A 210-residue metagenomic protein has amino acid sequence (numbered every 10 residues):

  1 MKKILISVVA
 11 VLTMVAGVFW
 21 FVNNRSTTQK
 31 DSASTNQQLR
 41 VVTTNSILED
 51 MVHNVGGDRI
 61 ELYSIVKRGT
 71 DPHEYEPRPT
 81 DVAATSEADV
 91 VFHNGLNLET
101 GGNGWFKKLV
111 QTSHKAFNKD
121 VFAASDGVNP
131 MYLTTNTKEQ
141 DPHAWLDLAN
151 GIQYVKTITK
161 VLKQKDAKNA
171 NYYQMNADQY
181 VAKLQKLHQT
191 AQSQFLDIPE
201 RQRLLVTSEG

Functional and structural regions predicted by a protein language model:
K2-G210: Extracytoplasmic metal-acquisition and chelation regions
